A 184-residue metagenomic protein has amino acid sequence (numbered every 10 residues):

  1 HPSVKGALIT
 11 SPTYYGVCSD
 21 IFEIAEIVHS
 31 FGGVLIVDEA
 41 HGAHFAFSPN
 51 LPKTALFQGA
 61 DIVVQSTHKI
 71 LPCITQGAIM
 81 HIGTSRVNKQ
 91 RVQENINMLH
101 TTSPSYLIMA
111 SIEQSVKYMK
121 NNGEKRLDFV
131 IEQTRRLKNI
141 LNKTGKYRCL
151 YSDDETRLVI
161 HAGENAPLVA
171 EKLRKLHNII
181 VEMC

Functional and structural regions predicted by a protein language model:
H1-R148, I160-G163, L168-V169: Conserved PLP-enzyme active-site core in the AAT-like
E155-C184: Conserved PLP-binding active-site segment of the aspartate aminotransferase-like
